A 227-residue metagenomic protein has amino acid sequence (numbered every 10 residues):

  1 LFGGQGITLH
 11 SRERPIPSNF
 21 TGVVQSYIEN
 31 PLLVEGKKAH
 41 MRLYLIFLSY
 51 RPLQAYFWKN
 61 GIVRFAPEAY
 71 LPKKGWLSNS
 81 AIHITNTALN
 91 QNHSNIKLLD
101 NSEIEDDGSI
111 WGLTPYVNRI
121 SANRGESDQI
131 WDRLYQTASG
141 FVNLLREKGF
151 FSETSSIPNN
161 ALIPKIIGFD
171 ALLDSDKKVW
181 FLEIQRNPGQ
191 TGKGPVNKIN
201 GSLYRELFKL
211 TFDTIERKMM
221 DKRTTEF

Functional and structural regions predicted by a protein language model:
L1-I166, D174-W180, G194-F227: Catalytic core of tubulin tyrosine ligase-like
Q185-G194: Glycine-rich phosphate/pyrophosphate-binding beta-alpha loops
